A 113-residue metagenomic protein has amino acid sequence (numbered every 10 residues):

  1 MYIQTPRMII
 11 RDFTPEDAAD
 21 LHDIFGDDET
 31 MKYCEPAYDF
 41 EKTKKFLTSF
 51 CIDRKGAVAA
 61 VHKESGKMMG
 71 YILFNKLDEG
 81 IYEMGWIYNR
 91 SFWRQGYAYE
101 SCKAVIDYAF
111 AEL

Functional and structural regions predicted by a protein language model:
M1-R94, A104, Y108, E112: GNAT-family acyltransferases
G96-Y99: Glycine-rich acyl-CoA binding loop
